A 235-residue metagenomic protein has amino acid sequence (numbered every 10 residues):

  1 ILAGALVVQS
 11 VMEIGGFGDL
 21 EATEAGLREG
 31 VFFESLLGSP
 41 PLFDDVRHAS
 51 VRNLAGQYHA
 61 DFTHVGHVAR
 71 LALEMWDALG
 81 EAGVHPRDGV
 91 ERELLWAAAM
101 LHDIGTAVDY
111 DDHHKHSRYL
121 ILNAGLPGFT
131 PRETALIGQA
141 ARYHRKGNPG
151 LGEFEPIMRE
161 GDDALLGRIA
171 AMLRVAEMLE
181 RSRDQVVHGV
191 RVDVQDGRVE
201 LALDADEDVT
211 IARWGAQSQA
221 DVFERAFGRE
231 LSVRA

Functional and structural regions predicted by a protein language model:
I1-R174, L179-R183, V190-L201: Helical "lid/coupling" subdomains associated with nucleotide-phosphate turnover
A22, V233-A235: A structural preference for short, hydrophobic beta-strand core positions in alpha/beta folds
L179-V233: Low-complexity, glycine/alanine/valine/leucine- and proline-rich hydrophobic stretches
